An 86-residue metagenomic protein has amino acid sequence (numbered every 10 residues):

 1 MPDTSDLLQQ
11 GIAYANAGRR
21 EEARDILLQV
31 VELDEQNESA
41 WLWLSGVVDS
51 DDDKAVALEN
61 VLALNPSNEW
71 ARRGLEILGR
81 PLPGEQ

Functional and structural regions predicted by a protein language model:
P2-Q29: Alpha-helical segment of the N-proximal tetratricopeptide repeat
D3-S5, E38-S39, E69, E76: Helix-start (N-cap) detector for alpha-helical repeat units in TPR-like alpha-solenoids, especially tetratricopeptide
G18-D25, V48-N60, G84-Q86: Structural signature of tandem alpha-helical TPR/SEL1-like repeats, specifically the intra-repeat loop/turn
L28-E32, L62-A63: Conserved structural position within tetratricopeptide repeats
